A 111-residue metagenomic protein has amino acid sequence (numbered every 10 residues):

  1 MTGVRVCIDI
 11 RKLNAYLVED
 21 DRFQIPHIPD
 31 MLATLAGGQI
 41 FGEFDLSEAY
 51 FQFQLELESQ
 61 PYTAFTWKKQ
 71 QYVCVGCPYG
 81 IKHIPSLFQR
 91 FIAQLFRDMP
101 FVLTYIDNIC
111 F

Functional and structural regions predicted by a protein language model:
M1-F111: Retroelement reverse transcriptase polymerase core
